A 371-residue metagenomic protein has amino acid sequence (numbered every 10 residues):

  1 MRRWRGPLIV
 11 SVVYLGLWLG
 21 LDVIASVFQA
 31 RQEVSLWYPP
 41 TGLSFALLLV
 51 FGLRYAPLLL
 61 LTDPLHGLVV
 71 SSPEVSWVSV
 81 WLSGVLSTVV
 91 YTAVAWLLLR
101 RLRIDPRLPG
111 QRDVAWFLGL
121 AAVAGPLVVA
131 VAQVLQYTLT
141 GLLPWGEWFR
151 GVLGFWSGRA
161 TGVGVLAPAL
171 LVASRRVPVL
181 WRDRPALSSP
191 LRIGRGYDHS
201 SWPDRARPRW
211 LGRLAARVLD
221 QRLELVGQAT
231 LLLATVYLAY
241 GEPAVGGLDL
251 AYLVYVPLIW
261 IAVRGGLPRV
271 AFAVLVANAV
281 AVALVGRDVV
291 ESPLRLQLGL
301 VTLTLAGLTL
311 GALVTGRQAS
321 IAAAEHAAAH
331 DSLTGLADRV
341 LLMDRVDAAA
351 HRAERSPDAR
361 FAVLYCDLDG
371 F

Functional and structural regions predicted by a protein language model:
R2-L36, S44-L143, A167-D198, W202-L250 (+2 more regions): Short helix-perturbing small/polar motifs within transmembrane alpha-helices
F149-G158: Short aromatic-rich membrane-water interface segments that cap or initiate transmembrane helices in multi-pass membrane
S157-L166, L171: Transmembrane alpha-helix/helix-exit interface in multi-pass inner-membrane proteins
G311, Q318, A322-E325, M343: Signal-transmission coiled-coil "S-helix" linker that connects upstream sensory/regulatory modules
E325-D344, C366-F371: Conserved nucleotide-binding and Mg2+-coordinating catalytic segments in signaling enzymes
M343-G370: Active-site-proximal structural segments of metal-dependent nucleotidyl cyclase/transferase enzymes
